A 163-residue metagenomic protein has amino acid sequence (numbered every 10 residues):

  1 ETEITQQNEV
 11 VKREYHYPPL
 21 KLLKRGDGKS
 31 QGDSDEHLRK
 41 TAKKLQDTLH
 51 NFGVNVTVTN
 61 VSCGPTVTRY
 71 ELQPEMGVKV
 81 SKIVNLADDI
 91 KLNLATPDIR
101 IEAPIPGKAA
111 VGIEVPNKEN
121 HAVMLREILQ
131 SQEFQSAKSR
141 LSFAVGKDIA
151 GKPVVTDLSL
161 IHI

Functional and structural regions predicted by a protein language model:
E1-V155: Low-complexity, intrinsically disordered P/S/T-rich segments
D157-S159: Short glycine/proline-enriched turns and hinge-like loops at secondary-structure junctions
I161-I163: Conserved small/polar residues in nucleotide/adenosyl-binding loops
